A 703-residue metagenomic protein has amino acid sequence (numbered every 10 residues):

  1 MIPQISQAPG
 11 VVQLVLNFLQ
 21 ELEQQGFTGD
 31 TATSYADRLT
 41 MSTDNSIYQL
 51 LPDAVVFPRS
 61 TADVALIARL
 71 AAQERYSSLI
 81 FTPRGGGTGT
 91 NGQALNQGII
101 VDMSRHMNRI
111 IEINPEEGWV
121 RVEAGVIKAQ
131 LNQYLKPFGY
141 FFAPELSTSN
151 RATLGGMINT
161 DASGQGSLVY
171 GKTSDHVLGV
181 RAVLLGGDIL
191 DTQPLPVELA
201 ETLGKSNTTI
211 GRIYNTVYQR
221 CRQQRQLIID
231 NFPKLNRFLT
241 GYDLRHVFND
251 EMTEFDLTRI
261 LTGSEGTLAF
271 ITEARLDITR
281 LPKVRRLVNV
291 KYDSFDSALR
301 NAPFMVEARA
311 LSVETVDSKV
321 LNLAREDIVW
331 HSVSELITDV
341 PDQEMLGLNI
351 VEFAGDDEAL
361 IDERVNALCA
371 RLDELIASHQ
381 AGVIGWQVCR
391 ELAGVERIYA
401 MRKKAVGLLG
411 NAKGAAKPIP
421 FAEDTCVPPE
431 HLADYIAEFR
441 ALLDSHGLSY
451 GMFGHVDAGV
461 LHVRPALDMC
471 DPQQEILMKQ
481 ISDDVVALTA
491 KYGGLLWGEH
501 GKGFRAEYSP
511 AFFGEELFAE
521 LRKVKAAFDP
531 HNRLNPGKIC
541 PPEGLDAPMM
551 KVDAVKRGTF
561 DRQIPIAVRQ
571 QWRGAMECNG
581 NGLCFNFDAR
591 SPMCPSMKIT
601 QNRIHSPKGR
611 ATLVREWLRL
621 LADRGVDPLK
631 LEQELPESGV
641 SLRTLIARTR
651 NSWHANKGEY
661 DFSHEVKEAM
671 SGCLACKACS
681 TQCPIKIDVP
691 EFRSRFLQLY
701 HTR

Functional and structural regions predicted by a protein language model:
M1-A72, Y76, G86-G118, S147 (+6 more regions): N-terminal flexible segment immediately upstream of the FAD-binding catalytic core in FAD-dependent oxidoreductases
I5-Q7, L19, T28-S34, S78-I80 (+9 more regions): Flexible, glycine/charged-enriched surface loops at secondary-structure junctions
S46-S77, F81, I99, M103-T148 (+7 more regions): N-terminal glycine-rich flavin-associated loop
T88-T90, T148-G155, T240-V247, E314-H331 (+8 more regions): A glycine-rich phosphate-binding loop feature that marks nucleotide/adenosyl-phosphate handling sites
M157-N159, S163-D250, E254-R325, W330 (+3 more regions): Mobile "lid/hinge" segments at catalytic clefts and subdomain interfaces of large enzymes
G179-V180, D188, L195, T202-R222 (+3 more regions): Polar, glycine-rich mid-to-C-terminal structural blocks that act as macromolecule-binding/assembly scaffolds
A274, A308-A416, G454, I599-T600 (+2 more regions): Terminal amphipathic helices with adjacent charged low-complexity linkers/tails
M550-N581, F585-R703: Ferredoxin-type iron-sulfur electron-transfer modules in oxidoreductases and energy-metabolism complexes
